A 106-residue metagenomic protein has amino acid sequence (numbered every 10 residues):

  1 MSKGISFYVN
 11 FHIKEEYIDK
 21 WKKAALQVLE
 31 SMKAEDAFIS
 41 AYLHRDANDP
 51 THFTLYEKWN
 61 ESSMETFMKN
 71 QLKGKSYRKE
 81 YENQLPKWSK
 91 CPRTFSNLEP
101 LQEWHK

Functional and structural regions predicted by a protein language model:
M1-K3, Y42-T51, K79-K106: Glycine-rich beta-strand-turn "strand-cap" elements at beta-sheet edges
I5-H12, Y42-L72: Short, well-ordered beta-strand segments in beta-rich or mixed alpha/beta enzyme and ligand-binding folds
H12-W21: Short, surface-exposed ligand-recognition loops at beta-strand->loop->(often short) alpha-helix junctions that present
D19, S63-E65, E103: Residue-level signal for secondary-structure boundary sites
Q27, A34-S40, K58-S96: An amphipathic, aromatic/His-enriched active-site/gating alpha helix that lines ligand/cofactor pockets
E30-K33, R45: Structural motif
